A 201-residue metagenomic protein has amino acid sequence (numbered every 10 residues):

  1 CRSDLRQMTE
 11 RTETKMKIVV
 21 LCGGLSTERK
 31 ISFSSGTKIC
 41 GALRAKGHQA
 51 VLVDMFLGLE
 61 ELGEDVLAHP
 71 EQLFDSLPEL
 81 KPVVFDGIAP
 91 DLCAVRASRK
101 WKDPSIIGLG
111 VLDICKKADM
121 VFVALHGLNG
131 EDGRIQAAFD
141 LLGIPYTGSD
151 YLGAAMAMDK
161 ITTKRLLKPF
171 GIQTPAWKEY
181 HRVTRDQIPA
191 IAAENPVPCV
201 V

Functional and structural regions predicted by a protein language model:
C1-T14: N-terminal amphipathic/basic-hydrophobic helices that include classical n-h-c signal peptides and signal-anchor
R11-L152, M156-M158, T162, L166-P169 (+1 more regions): ATP-binding N-terminal substructure of ATP-dependent carboxylate-amine bond-forming enzymes
S32, T174-E179, P198-V201: Glycine-rich phosphate-binding loop of ATP-grasp-fold ATP-dependent ligases
L167-K168, A192-V201: ATP-grasp fold ATP-binding core
